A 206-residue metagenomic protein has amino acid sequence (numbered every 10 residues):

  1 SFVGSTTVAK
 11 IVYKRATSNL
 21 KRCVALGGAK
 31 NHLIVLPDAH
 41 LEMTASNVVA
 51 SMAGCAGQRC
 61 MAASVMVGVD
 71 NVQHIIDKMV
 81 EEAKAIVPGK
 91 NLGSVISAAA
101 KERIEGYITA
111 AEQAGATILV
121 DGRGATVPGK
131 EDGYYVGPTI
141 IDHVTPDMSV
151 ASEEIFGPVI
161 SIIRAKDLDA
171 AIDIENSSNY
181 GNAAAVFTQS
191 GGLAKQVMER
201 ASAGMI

Functional and structural regions predicted by a protein language model:
S1: A structured beta-alpha segment of the ubiquitous adenosine-cofactor-binding alpha/beta core
G4-P146, I174, S202: ALDH superfamily catalytic-core signature
I34, K84, E131-I206: Conserved C-terminal structural/oligomerization subdomain of aldehyde/semialdehyde dehydrogenase
